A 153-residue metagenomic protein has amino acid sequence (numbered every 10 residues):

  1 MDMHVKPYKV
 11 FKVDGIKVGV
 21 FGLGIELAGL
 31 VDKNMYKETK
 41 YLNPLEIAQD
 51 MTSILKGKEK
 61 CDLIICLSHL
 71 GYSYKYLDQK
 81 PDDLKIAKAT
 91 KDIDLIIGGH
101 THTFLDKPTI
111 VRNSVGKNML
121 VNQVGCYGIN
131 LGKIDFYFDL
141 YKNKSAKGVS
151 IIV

Functional and structural regions predicted by a protein language model:
M1-I152: Acidic, metal/ion-coordinating pockets
